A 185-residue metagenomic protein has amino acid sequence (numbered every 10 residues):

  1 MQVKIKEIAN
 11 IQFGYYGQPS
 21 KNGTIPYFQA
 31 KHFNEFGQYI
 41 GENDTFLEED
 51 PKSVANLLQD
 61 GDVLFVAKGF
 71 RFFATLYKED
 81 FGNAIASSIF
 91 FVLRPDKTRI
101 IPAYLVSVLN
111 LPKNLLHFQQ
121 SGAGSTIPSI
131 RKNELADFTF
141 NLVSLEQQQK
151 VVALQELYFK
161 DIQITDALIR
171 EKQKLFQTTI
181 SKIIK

Functional and structural regions predicted by a protein language model:
M1-G23, D137, N141-K185: Non-catalytic DNA-recognition/assembly elements of restriction-modification systems
K4-G17, K31-D60: Sequence-specific dsDNA recognition surfaces
P19-I25, N56-L58, L76-S88: Short, surface-exposed loop/turn microsegments at beta-strand edges and helix-strand junctions
Y27-Q29, V63-V66: Short hydrophobic-aromatic micro-motifs
A67-V108: A short beta-sheet element
A84-I89, G124-Q149: A short glycine-rich beta-alpha junction/loop motif
I101-S121: Glycine- and charge-enriched low-complexity intrinsically disordered segments
